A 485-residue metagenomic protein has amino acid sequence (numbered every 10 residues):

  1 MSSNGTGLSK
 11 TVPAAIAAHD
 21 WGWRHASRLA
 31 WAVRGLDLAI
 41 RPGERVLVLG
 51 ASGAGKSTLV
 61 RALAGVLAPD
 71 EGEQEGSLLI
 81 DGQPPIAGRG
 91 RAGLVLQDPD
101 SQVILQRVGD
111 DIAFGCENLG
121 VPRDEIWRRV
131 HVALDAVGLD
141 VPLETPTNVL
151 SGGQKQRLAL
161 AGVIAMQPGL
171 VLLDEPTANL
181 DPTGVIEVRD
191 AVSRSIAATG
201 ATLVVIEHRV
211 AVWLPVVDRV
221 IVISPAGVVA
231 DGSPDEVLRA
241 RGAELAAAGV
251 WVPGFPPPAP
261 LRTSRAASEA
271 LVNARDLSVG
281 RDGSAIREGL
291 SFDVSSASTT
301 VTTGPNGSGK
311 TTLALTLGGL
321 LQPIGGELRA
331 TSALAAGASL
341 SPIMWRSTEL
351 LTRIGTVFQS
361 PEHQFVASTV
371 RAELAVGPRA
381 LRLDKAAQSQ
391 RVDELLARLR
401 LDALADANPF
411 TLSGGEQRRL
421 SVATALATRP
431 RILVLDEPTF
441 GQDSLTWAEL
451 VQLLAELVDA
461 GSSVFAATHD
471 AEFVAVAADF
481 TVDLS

Functional and structural regions predicted by a protein language model:
A64, G318: Helix-to-loop junction immediately C-terminal to a conserved catalytic motif
L67, S77-G88, E327-E349: ABC ATPase NBD Q-loop/coupling interface
E125-P142, A386-L404: Conserved ABC ATPase "signature" region
P146-L150, Q154, N408-L412, E416: Conserved ABC ATPase signature
L160, V422: Hydrophobic anchor residue at the start of the ABC signature
I164, A425-L426: ABC ATPase C-loop
V171-E175, L433-E437: Catalytic Walker B motif of ABC-type/P-loop ATPase nucleotide-binding domains
G227-V250, A475, S485: Conserved beta-strand-loop-alpha-helix hinge in the C-terminal portion of ABC ATPase nucleotide-binding domains
